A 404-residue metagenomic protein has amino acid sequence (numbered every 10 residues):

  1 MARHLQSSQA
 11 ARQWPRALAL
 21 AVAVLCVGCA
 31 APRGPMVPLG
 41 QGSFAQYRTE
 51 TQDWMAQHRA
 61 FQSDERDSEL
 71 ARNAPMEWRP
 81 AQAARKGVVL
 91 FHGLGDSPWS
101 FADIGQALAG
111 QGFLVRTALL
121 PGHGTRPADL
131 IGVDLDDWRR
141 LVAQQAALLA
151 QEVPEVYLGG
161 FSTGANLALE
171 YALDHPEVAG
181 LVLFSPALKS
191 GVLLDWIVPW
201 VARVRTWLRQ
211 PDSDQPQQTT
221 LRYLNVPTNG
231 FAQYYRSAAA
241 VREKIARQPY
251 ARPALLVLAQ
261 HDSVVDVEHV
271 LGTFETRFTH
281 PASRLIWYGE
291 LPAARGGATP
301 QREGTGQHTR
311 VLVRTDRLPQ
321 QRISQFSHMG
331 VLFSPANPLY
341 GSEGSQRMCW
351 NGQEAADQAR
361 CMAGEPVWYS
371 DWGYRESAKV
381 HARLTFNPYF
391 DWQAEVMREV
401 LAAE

Functional and structural regions predicted by a protein language model:
V27-G28: C-terminal motif of bacterial Sec signal peptides marking the signal peptidase cleavage site
A71-L120: Short, surface-exposed "cap/lid" segments of acyl-processing enzymes
E77-Q82, V226-G296, Q301-E376, A382-A402: Serine-hydrolase catalytic core
L119-G124, A187: Short beta-to-alpha linker loops that shape the active-site pocket of alpha/beta-hydrolase fold enzymes
T125-E152, Y157: Catalytic nucleophile-loop/oxyanion-hole region of alpha/beta-hydrolase and closely related hydrolase-like folds
G160-G164, A168: Gly/Ala-rich beta-loop-alpha elbow adjacent to hydrolase catalytic centers
L183-L193: Active-site nucleophile loop of the alpha/beta-hydrolase fold
